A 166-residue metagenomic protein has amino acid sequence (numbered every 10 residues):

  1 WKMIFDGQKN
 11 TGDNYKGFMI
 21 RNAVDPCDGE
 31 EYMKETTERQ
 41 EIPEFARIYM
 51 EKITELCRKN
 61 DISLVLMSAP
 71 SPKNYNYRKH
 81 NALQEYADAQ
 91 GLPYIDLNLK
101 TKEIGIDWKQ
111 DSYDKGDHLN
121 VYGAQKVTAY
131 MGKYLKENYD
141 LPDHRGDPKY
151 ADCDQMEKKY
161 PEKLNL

Functional and structural regions predicted by a protein language model:
W1-N60, H144-L166: Secreted/periplasmic serine-hydrolase-like ester/acetyl group-modifying domain
I4, M19-V24, V65, V121 (+2 more regions): Extended aliphatic helical segments
C27-E30, K34, R39-E41, L64 (+2 more regions): Residue-level signal for well-ordered alpha-helical segments
E38-E41, P70-S71, K115-L119: Conserved aromatic-histidine-acidic binding/catalytic patches
I42-E44, P70-K79: Acidic-and-aromatic substrate-binding clefts and catalytic sites of carbohydrate-active enzymes
E51-Y75: Active-site segments of SGNH/GDSL-like serine hydrolases that catalyze O-acetyl group transfer/hydrolysis on lipids
K52, K79-A82: A short acidic, amphipathic alpha-helical/loop segment
N81-M156, E162-L166: C-terminal regions of proteins
